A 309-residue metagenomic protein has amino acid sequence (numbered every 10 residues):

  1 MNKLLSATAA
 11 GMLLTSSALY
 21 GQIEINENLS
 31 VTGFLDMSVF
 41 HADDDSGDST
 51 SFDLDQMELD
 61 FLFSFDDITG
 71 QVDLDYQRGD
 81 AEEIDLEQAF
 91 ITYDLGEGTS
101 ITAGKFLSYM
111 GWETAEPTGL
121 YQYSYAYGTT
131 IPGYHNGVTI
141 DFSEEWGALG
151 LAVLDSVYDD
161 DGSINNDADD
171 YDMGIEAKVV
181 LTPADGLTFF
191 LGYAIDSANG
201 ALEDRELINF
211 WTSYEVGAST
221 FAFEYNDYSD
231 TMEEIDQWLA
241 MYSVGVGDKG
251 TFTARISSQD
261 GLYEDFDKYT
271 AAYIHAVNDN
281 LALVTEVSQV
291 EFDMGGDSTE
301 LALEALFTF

Functional and structural regions predicted by a protein language model:
L4-T32, A126, N280-L281, L306-F309: Outer-membrane beta-barrel biogenesis signature
Q22-A42, S46-Y158, Y171-M173, V180-D185 (+1 more regions): Outer membrane beta-barrel
L29, D67-Q71, G98-I101, W146-L151 (+4 more regions): Repeated loop/turn-to-beta-strand initiation elements of outer-membrane beta-barrel proteins
G33-V39, V72-Y76, A103-K105, L151-D155 (+6 more regions): Transmembrane beta-barrel strands of outer-membrane/channel proteins
S46-D53, G79-L86, Y127-P132, I164-M173 (+4 more regions): Replace "Gram-negative outer membrane beta-barrel proteins" with "bacterial and organellar outer membrane beta-barrel
E58-D60, F90-T92, T139-D141, K178-V180 (+5 more regions): Outer-membrane beta-barrel architecture
A148, D170-Y263, D267-K268: Detector for outer-membrane/organellar transmembrane beta-barrel domains, recognizing the amphipathic beta-strand
H275, D297-F309: Outer-membrane beta-barrel "beta-signal"
